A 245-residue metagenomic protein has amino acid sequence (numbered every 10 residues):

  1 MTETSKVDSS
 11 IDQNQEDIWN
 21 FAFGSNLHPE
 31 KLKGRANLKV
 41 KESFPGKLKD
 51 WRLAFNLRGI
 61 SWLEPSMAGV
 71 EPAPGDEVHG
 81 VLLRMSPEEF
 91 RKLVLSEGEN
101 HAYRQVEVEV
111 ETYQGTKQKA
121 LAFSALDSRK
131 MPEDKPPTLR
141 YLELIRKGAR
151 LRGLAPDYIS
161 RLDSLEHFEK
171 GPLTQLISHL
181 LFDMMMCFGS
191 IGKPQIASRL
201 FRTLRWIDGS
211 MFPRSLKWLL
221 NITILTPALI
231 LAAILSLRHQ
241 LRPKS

Functional and structural regions predicted by a protein language model:
T2-S245: Glycine-aromatic micro-motifs
